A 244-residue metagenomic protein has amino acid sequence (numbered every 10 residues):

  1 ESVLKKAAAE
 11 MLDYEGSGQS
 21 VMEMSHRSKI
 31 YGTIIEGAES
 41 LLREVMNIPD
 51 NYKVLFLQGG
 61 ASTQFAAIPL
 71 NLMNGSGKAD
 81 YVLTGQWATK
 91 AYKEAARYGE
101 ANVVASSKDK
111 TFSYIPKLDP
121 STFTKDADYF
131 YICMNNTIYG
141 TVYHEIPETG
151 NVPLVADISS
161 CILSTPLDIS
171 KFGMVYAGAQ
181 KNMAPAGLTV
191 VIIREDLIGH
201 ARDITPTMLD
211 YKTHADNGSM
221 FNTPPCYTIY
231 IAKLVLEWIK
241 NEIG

Functional and structural regions predicted by a protein language model:
E1-M22: N-terminal "arm"/small-domain region of PLP-dependent enzymes with the aminotransferase-like
G16-Q64, N71, Q86, E94: Conserved N-terminal alpha-helix of the aminotransferase class I/II PLP-enzyme fold
L57-Q58, V82, V104-A105, Y131-M134 (+3 more regions): Short beta-strand segments
S62-D128: PLP-dependent aminotransferase-like
A95, S106-I162: Active-site phosphate-binding strand-loop segment of PLP-dependent enzymes
V155, I169-Q180: Conserved active-site segment immediately N-terminal to the catalytic lysine that forms the internal aldimine
A179-G244: Active-site C-terminal subdomain of aminotransferase-like
